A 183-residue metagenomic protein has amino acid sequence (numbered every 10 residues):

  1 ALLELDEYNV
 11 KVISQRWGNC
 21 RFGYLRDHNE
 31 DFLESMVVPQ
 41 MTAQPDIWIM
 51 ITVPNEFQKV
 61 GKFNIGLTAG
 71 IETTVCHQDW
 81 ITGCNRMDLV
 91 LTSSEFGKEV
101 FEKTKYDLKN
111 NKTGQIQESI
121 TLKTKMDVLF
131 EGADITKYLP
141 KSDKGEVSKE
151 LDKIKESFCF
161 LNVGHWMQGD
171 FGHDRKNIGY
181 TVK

Functional and structural regions predicted by a protein language model:
A1, K62-N64, D79-T82, T104-D107 (+2 more regions): Short, glycine/charged-enriched secondary-structure capping and boundary segments
A1-G18: N-terminal subdomain of nucleotide-sugar transferases
E4, V10, A133-K183: Conserved catalytic-core segment of nucleotide-activated headgroup transferases in glycan assembly
D6, V60, I120-K123, I154: Short, structurally constrained coil/turn elements that cap an alpha-helix or connect an alpha-helix to the following
V10-V12, N64, M126: Hydrophobic anchor at the start of a short beta-strand that flanks the dinucleotide cofactor-binding loop
V12-R16, I49-T52, F130, L161 (+1 more regions): Short beta-strand segments
G18-F101: Extended catalytic core of nucleotide-activated donor transferases of GT-like folds
L89-E146: Donor nucleotide-sugar binding/catalytic pocket of nucleotide-sugar-dependent glycosyltransferases
